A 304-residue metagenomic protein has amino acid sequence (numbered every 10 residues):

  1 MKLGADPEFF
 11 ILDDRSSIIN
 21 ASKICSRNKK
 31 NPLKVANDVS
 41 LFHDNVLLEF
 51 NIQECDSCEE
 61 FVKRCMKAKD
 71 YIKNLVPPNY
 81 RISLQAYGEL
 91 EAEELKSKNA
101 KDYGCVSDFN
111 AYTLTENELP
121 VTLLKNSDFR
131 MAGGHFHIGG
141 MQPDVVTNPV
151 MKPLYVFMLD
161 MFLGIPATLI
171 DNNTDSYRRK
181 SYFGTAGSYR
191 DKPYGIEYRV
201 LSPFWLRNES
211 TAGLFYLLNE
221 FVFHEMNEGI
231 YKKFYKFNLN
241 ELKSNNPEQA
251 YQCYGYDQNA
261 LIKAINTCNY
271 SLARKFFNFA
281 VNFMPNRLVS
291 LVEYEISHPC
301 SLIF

Functional and structural regions predicted by a protein language model:
M1-F304: Phosphate/nucleotide-binding catalytic core
